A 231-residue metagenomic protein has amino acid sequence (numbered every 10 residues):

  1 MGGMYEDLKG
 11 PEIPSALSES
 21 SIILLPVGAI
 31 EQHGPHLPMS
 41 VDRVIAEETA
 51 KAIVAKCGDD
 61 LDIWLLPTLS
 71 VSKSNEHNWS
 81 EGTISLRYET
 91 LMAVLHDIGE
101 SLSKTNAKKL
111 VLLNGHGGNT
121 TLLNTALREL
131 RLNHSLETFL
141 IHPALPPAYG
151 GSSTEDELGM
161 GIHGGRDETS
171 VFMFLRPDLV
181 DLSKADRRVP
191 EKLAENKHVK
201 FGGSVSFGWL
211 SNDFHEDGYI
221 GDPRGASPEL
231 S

Functional and structural regions predicted by a protein language model:
M1-K109, G117-S231: Extended, histidine- and acidic-residue-enriched regions that form the cofactor-binding/catalytic faces
